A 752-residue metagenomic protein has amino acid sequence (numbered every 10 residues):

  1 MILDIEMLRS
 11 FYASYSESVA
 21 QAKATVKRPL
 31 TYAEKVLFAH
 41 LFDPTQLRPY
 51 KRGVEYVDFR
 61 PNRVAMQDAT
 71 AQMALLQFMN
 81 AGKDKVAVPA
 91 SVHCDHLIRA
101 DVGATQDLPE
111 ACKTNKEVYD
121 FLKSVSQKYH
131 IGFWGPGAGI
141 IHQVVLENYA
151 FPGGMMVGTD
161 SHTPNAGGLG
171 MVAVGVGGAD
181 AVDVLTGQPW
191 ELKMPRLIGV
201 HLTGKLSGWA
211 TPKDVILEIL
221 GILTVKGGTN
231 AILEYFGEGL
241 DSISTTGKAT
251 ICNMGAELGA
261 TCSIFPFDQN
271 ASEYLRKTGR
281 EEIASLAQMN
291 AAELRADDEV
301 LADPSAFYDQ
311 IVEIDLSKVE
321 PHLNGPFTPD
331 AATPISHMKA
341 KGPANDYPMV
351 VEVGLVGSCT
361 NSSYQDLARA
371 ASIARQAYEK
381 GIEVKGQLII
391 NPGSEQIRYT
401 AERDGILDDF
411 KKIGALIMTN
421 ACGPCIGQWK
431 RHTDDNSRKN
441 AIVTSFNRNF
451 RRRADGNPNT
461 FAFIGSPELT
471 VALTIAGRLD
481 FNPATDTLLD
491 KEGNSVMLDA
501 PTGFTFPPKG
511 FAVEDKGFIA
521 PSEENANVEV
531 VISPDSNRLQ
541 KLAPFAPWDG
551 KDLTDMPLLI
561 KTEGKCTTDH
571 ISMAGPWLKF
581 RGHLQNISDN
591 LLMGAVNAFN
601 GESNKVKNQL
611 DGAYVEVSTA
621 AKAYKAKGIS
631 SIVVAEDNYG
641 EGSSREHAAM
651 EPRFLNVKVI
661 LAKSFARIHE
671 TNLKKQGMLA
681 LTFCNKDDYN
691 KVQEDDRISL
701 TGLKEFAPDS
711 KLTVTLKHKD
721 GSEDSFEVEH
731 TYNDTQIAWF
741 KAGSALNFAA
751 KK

Functional and structural regions predicted by a protein language model:
L3-D4, D68, F151-A284, L416 (+4 more regions): Mobile "lid/hinge" segments at catalytic clefts and subdomain interfaces of large enzymes
L8-F11, Y15, A20-P195, R581-V633 (+1 more regions): Long, structured ligand/cofactor-binding scaffold of large enzymes
F42, Q46, K51-R60, A74 (+4 more regions): Terminal amphipathic helices with adjacent charged low-complexity linkers/tails
L47, E147, F151, I243-A249 (+7 more regions): Short glycine/threonine-rich loop-to-helix capping motif typified by GTGT followed within a few residues by an Asp-Pro
L76-N80, S305-A401, G405, E524-V659: Non-catalytic terminal/interface segments that mediate subunit docking, oligomerization, and allosteric communication
E379-W429, D435, S643, A649 (+3 more regions): Extended C-terminal subregions enriched in glycine
L488-T505, E670-W739, L746-A749: Acidic, glycine-rich flexible loop/linker segments
